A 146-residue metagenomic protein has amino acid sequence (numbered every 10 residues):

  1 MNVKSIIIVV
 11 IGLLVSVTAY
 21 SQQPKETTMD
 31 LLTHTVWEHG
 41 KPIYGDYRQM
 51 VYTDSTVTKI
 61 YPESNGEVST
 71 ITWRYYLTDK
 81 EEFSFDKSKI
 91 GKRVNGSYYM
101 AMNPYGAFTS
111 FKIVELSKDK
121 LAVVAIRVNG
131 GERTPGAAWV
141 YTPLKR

Functional and structural regions predicted by a protein language model:
M1-I7: Bacterial N-terminal signal peptides that target proteins for export
I8-S16: Bacterial N-terminal signal peptides
V17-S21: Sec/Tat signal peptide C-region and signal peptidase I cleavage site
Q22-E38: N-terminal helix-cap/turn-to-beta initiation motif at the start of protein domains
H34-G66: Short, solvent-exposed loop/hinge segments that bridge or flank secondary-structure elements
K41-G45, P62-K118: Contiguous, well-ordered beta-strand patches that form the walls/edges of small beta-barrel/beta-sandwich domains
T53-S55, S117-L121: Ser/Thr- and Asn-enriched, surface-exposed coil loops between beta-strands
I71-F83, K120-R146: Edge beta-strand at a domain terminus
